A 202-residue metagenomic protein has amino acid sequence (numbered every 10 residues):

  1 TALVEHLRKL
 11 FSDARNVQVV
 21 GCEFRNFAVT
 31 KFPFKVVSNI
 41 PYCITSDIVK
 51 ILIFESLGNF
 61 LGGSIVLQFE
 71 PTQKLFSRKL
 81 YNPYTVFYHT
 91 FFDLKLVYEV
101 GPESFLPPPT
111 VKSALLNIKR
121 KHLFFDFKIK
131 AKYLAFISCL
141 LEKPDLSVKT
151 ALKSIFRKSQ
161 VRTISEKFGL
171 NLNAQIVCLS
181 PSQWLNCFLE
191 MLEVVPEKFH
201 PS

Functional and structural regions predicted by a protein language model:
T1-S138, N186, E193-S202: Catalytic cores of RNA-modifying enzymes
V111-F188: An accessory alpha-helical subdomain
